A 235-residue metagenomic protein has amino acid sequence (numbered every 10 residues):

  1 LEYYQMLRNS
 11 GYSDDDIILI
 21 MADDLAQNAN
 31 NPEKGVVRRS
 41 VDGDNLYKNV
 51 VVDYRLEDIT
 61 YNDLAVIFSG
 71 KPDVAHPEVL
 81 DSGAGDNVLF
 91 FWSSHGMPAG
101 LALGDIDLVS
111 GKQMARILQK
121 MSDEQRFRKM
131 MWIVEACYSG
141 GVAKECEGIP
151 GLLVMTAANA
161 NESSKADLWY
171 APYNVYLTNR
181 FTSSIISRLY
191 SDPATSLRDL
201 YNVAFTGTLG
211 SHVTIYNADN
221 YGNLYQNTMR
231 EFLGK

Functional and structural regions predicted by a protein language model:
L1-K235: Cysteine endopeptidase catalytic domains of the caspase/legumain-like
